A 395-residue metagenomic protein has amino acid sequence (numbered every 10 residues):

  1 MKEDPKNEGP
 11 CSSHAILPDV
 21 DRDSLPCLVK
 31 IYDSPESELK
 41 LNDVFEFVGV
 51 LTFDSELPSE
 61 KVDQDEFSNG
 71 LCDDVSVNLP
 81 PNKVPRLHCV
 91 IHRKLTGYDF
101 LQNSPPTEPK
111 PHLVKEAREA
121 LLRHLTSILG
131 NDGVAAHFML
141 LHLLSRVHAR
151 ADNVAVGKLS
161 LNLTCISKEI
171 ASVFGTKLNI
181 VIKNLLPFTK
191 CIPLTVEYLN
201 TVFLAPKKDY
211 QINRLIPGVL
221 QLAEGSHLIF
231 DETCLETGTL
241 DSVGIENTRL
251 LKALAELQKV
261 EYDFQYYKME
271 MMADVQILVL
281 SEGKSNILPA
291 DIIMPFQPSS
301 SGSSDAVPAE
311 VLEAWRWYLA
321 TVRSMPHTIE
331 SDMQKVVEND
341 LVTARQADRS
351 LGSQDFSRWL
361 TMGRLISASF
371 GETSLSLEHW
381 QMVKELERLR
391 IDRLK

Functional and structural regions predicted by a protein language model:
M1, P105-R323, W359: Conserved ASCE/P-loop NTPase catalytic core
M1-A120, A223: OB-fold and OB-like single-stranded nucleic-acid-recognition modules and their adjacent interaction interfaces
K30, E46-T52, H88, N162 (+6 more regions): Beta-strand cores of modular interaction/reader domains in eukaryotic scaffold and signaling proteins, especially PDZ
I31-P35, D43, G49-S55, L143 (+9 more regions): Residues that form ligand- and interface-recognition hot spots within folded domains
D43, G49, G133-L141, Q276-I277 (+1 more regions): P-loop NTPase catalytic cores that bind/hydrolyze ATP
D43-D73, L79-L87, I91, F138-H142 (+4 more regions): Amphipathic alpha-helical scaffolding segments
P58-S59, D63, D132, A136 (+6 more regions): Short, flexible/disordered secondary-structure transition segments
E270-M272, I287-L394: Basic, amphipathic alpha-helical bundle interface domains used for macromolecular binding and assembly
